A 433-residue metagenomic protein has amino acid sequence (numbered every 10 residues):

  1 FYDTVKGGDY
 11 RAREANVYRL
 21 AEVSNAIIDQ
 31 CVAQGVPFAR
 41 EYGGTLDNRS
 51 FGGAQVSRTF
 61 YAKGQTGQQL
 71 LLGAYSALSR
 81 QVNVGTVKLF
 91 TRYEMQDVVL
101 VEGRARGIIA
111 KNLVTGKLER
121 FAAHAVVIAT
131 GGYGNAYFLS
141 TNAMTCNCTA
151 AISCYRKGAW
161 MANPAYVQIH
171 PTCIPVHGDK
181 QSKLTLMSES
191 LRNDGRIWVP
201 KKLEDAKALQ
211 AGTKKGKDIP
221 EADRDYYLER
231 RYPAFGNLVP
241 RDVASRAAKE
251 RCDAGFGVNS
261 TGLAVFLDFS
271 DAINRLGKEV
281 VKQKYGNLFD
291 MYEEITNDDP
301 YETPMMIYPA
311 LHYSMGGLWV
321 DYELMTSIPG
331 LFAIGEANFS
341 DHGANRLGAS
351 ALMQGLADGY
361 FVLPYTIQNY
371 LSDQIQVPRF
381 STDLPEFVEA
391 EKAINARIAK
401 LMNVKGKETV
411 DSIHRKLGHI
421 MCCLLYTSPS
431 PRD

Functional and structural regions predicted by a protein language model:
F1-V5: N-terminal glycine-rich dinucleotide-binding loop that anchors FAD/FMN and/or NAD(P) in oxidoreductases
K6, R13-N16, Q30-S57, V101-E102 (+7 more regions): Glycine- and aromatic-enriched mobile tails/lids
Y10-E14, T45-L71, G134-F138, L267-E279: Helix-loop-beta segment of a Rossmann-like dinucleotide-binding subdomain
A15, Y61-Q65, V114, L118 (+6 more regions): Alpha-helix capping and helix-loop boundary segments enriched in small/acidic/polar residues
I27-K117, A129, C173-M187, R192: Conserved redox-cofactor binding core of oxidoreductases
F90-T91, Q96-R104, A110-K111, K284-N338: A glycine-rich dinucleotide-binding beta-alpha-beta segment and adjacent secondary-structure elements that constitute
A125-Q181, H342-Y365: Glycine-rich loop(s) and the adjacent beta-strand/alpha-helix scaffold that form part
S153, W160-E294, Y365-Q368, C423: An anion/pyrophosphate-binding glycine-rich loop and adjacent beta-alpha core in soluble alpha-beta enzymes
